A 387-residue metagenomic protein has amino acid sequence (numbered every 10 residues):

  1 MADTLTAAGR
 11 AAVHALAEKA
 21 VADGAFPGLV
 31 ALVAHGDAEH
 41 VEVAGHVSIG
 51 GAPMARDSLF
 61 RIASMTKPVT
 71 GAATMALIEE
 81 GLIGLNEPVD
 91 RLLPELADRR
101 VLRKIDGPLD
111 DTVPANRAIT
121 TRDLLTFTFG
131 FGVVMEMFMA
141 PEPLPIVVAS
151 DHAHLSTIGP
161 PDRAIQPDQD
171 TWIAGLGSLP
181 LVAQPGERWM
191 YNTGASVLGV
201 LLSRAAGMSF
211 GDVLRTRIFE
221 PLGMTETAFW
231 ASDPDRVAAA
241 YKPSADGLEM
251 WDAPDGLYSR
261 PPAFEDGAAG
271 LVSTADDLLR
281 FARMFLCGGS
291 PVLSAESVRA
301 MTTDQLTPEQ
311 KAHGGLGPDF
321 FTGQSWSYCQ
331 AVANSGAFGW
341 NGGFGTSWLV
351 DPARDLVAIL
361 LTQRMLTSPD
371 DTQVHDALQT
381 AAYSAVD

Functional and structural regions predicted by a protein language model:
T4-I62, L82-G84, D98-D110, D376 (+1 more regions): Short, conserved catalytic-motif segment at the N-terminal edge
H14-E18, D37, R61-V89, A195-S203 (+2 more regions): Active-site SXXK
H40-E42, W348-L349, D355-R364: Short, well-ordered beta-strand elements
G45, P318-D351: Short, Gly/Ser/Thr-enriched beta-strand-loop segments that form substrate-interacting elements of hydrolase/peptidase
D90-D98: Acidic helix-start/capping segments at beta-turn-to-alpha-helix junctions
R100-N334: Short, surface-exposed loop or secondary-structure junction motifs that flank catalytic or metal-binding residues
A263-G270, A337-L349, T362-P369: Glycine-rich phosphate/pyrophosphate-binding beta-alpha loops
R364-D387: Generic C-terminus detector
